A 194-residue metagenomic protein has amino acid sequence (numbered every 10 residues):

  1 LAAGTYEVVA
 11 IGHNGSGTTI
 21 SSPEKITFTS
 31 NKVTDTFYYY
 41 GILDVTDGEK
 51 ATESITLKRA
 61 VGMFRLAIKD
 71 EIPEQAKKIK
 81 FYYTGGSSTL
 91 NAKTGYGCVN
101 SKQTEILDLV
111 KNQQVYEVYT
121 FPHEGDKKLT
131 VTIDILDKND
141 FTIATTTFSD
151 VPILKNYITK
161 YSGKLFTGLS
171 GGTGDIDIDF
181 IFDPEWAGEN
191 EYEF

Functional and structural regions predicted by a protein language model:
L1-P23, A76-Y157, G188-F194: Tryptophan-paired
L1-V61: Short, low-hydrophobicity acidic/polar segments
G4-Y6, A51, A60-G62, K77 (+4 more regions): Residues at beta-strand starts and edge strands
N31-Y40, I153-F166: Low-complexity, Pro/Ser/Thr- and charge-rich linker/hinge segments at domain boundaries
T46, L57, I72, P122-E124 (+1 more regions): Sterically constrained small-residue positions within well-ordered secondary structures of folded domains
K50-T52, M63-R65, Q113-V118, I158: Intrinsic-disorder/low-complexity, polar/charged segments enriched in Ser/Thr/Lys/Arg/Asp/Glu/Gln
K58-E71: A short, Gly/Thr-enriched small/hydrophobic beta-strand-prone motif that recurs across taxa
G168-F194: Intrinsically disordered, low-complexity repeat and linker tracts
